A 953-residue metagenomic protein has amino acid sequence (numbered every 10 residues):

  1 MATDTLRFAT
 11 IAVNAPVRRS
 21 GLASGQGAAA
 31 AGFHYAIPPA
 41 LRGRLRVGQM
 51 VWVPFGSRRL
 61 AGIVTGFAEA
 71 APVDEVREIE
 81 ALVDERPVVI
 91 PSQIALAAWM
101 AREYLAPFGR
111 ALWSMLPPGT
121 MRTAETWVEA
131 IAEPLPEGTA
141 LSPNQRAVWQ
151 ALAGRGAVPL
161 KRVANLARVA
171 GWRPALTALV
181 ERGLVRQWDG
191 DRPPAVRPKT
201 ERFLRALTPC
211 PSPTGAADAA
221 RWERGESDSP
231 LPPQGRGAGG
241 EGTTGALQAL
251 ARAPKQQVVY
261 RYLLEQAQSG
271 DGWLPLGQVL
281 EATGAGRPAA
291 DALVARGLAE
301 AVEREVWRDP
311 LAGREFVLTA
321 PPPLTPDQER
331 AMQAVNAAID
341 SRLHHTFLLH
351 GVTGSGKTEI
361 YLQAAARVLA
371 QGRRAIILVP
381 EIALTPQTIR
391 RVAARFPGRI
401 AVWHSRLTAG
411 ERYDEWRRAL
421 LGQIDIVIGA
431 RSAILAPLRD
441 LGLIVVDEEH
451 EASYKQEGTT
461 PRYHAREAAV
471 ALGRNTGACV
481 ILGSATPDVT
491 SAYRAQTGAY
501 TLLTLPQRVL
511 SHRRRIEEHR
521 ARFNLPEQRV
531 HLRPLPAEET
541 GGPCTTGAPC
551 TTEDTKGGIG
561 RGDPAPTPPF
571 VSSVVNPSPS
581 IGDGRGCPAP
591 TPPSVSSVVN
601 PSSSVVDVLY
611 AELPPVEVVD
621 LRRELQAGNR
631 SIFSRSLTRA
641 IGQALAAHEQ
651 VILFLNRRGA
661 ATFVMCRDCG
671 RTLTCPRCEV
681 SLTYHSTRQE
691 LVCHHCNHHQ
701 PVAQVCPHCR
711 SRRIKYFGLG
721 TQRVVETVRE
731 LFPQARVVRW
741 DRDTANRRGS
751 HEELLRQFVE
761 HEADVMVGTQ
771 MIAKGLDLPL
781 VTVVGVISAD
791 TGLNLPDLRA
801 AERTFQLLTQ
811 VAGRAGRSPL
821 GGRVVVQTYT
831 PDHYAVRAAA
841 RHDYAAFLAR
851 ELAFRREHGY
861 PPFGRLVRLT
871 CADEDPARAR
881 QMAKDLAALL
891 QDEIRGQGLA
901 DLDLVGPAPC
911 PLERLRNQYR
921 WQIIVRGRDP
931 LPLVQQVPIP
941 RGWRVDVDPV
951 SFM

Functional and structural regions predicted by a protein language model:
M1-P213, W222, P230, T243-S484 (+8 more regions): Accessory, non-ATPase domains that flank or precede helicase/AAA+ motor cores in DNA-metabolism machines
L6-I11, Y35, G62, V616 (+3 more regions): Small-residue-enriched segments and motifs
R186, V738, I894-P909, D946: Short beta-strand elements
P209, A216, E223-R224, L532-G562 (+3 more regions): Short, low-complexity, charge-dense intrinsically disordered segments
T319-T325, E329-Q333, R342-P536, N600-R880 (+4 more regions): Inter-lobe coupling/hinge segments of SF2-like helicase ATPases
F396, F732, E893-L899: Short helix-capping segments at alpha-helix termini
F847-E857, G898-P911: Short amphipathic beta-strand starts and helix->beta connectors
F863, A872, P876-L886, E893 (+1 more regions): Arginine-glycine-biased low-complexity disordered regions
